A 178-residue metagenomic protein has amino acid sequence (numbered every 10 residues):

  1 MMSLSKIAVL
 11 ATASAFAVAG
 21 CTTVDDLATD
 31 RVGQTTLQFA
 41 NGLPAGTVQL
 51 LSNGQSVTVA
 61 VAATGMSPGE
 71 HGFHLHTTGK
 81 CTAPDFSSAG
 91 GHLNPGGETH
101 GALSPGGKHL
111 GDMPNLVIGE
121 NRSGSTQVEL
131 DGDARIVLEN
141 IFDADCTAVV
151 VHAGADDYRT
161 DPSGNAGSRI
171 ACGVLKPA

Functional and structural regions predicted by a protein language model:
M1, A17-V18: Intrinsically disordered, low-complexity Ser/Thr- and Pro-rich stretches
M1-V9: Bacterial N-terminal signal peptides that target proteins for export
A8-A17: Bacterial N-terminal signal peptides
A19-E70, L75-A178: N-terminal leader/targeting pre-sequences
